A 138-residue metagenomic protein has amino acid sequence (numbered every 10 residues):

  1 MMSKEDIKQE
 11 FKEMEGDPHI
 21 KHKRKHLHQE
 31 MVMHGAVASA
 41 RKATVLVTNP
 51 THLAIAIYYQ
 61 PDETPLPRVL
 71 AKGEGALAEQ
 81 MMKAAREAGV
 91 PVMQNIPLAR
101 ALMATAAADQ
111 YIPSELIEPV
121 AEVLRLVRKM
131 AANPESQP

Functional and structural regions predicted by a protein language model:
M1-M82, A88, V92-A104, A108-P138: N-terminal cationic and glycine-rich segments that engage phosphates or anionic surfaces
